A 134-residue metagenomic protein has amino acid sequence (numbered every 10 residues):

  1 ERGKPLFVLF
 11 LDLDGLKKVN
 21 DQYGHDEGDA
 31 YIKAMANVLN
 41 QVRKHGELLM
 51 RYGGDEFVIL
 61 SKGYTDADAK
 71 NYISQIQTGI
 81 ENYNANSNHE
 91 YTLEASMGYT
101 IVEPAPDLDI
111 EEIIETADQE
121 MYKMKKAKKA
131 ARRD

Functional and structural regions predicted by a protein language model:
E1-V8, D14-K44, M50-G54, V58-I59 (+3 more regions): Conserved long alpha-helical elements within nucleotide-processing catalytic cores of c-di-GMP signaling and class III
L6, Y23, Y91, G98-T100 (+1 more regions): Flexible, nucleotide-binding loop/lid elements of kinase catalytic cores
D21, L60-Y64, E81, V102-E103: Residue-level recognition of strand-loop junctions within catalytic nucleotide-signaling folds
Q41-G46, T78-E90, K123: Short catalytic/binding micro-motifs of nucleotide second-messenger systems
R51, I80-S96, K129-D134: Catalytic core regions of nucleotide second-messenger enzymes
A67-N71, V102-D134: Catalytic cores and conserved motifs of cyclic dinucleotide signaling enzymes
